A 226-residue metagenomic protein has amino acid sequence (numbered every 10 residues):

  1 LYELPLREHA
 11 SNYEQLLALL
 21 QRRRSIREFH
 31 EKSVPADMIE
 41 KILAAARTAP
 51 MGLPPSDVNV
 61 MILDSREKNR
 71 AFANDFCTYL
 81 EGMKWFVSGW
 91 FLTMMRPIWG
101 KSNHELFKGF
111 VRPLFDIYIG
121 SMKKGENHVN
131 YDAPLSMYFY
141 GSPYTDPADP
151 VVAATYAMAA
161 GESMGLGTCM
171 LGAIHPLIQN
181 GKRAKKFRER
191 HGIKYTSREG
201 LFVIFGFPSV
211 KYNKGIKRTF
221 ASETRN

Functional and structural regions predicted by a protein language model:
L1-N226: Acidic, surface-exposed loops and disordered segments
